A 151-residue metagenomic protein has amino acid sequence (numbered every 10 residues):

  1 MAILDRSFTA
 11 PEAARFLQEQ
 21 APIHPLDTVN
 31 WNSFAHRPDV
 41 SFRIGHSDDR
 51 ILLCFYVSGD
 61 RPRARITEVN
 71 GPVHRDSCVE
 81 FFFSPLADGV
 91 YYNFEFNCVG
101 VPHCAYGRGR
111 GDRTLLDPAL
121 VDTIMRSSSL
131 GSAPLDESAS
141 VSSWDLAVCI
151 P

Functional and structural regions predicted by a protein language model:
M1-P151: Structural preference for beta-rich elements and adjacent junctions enriched in aromatics
